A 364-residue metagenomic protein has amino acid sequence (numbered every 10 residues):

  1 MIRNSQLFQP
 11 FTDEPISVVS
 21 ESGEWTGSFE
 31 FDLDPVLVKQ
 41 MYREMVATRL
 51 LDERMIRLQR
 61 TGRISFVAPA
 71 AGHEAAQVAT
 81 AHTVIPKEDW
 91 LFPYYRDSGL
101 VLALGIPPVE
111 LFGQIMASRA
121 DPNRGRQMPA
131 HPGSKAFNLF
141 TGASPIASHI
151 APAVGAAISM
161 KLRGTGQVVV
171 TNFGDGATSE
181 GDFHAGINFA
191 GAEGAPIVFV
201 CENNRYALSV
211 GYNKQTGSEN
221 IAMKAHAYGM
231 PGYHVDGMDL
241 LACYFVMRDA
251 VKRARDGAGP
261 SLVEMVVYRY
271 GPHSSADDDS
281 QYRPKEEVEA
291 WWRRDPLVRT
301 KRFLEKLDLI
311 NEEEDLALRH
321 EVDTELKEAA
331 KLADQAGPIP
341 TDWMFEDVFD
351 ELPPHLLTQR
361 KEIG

Functional and structural regions predicted by a protein language model:
M1-R96, L104, A336, K361-G364: N-terminal amphipathic, basic-rich helices that act as targeting or association modules
V18, A130-P132, F140, Y282 (+1 more regions): Short clusters of hydrophobic/aromatic residues that line enzyme substrate/ligand-binding pockets
E24-W25, S98, N204-A207: A short, flexible beta-alpha/helix-coil linker loop
M45, V267-G271, P354: Core structural elements
L50-E53, R57-A195, G211-G217, A222 (+1 more regions): Cofactor-binding active-site loop characterized by glycine-rich and histidine/acidic residues
I56-Q59, L309-E312, D334-W343: Surface-exposed helix-capping loop/turn segments at secondary-structure junctions
L139-Q335: Glycine-rich ThDP/TPP pyrophosphate-binding loop and its adjacent helix/strand module within ThDP-dependent enzymes
E328, D334-G364: C-terminal intrinsically disordered, low-complexity extensions immediately downstream of enzyme catalytic cores
